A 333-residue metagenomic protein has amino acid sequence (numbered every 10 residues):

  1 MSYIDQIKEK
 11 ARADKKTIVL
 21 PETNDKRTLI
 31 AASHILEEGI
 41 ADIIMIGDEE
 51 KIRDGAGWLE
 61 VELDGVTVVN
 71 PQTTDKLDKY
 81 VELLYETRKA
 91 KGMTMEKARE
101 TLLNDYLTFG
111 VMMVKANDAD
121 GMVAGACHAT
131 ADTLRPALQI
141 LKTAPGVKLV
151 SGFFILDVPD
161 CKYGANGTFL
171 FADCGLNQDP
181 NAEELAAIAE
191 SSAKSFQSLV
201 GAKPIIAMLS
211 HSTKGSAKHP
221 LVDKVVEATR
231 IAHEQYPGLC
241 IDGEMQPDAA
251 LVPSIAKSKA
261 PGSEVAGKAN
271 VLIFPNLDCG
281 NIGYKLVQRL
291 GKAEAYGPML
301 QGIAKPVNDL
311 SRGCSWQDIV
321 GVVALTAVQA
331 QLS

Functional and structural regions predicted by a protein language model:
M1-A266, V271-S333: Anion-binding alpha/beta catalytic cores of soluble intermediary-metabolism enzymes, centered on
